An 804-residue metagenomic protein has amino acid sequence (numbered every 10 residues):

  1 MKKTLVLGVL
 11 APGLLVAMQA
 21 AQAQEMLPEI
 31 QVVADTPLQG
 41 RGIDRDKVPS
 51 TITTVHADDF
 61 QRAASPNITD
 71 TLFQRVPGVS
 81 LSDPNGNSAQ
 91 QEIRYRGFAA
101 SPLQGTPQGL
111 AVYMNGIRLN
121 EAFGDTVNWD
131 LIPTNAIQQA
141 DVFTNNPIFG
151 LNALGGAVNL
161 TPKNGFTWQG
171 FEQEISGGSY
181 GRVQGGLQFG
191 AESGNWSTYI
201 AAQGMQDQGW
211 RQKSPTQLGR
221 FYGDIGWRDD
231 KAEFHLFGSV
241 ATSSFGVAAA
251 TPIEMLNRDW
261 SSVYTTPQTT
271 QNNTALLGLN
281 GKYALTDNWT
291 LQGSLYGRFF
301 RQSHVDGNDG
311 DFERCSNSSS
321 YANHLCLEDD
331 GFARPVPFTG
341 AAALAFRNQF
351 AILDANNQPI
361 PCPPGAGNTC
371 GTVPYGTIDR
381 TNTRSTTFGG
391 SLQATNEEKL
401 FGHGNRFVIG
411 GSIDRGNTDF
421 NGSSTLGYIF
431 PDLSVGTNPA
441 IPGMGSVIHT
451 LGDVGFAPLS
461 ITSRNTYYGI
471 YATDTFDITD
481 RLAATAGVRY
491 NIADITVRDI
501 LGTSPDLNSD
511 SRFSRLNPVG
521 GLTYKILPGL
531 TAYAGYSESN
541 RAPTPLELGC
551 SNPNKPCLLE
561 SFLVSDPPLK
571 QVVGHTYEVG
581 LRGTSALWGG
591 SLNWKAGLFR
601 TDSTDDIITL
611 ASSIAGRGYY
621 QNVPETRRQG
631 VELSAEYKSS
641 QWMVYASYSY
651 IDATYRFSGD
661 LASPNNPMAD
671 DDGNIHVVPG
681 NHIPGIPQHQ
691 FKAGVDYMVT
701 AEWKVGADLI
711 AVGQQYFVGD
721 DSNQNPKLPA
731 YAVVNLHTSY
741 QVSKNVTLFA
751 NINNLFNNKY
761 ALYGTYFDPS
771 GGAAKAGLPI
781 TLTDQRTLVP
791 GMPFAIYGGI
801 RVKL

Functional and structural regions predicted by a protein language model:
D44, F73-I117, E121: Extracytoplasmic beta-strand/coil segments of soluble accessory domains associated with Gram-negative outer-membrane
L119-E121, D130-E174, Q184: A beta-strand signature from Gram-negative outer-membrane beta-barrel systems, especially the internal plug domain
G177-Q206, R211-A248, P267-T290, G487-R489 (+1 more regions): Transmembrane beta-barrel wall of Gram-negative outer-membrane proteins
E233, N273-V305, D309-D311, C315-R498 (+2 more regions): Face-selective signature of the C-terminal outer-membrane beta-barrel domain
T242-R258, N417, D494-D499, D510 (+6 more regions): Surface-exposed extracellular loop regions of Gram-negative outer-membrane beta-barrel proteins, predominantly
A284, T290-Y296, F300-H304, K525 (+5 more regions): Membrane-embedded beta-barrel scaffold of Gram-negative outer-membrane proteins
Q393-T395, F401, T479-D480, A484 (+4 more regions): Gram-negative outer-membrane beta-barrel transporters
N540, T609, I710-D720, S739-L804: C-terminal beta-signal and adjacent terminal beta-strands/loops of Gram-negative outer-membrane beta-barrel proteins
